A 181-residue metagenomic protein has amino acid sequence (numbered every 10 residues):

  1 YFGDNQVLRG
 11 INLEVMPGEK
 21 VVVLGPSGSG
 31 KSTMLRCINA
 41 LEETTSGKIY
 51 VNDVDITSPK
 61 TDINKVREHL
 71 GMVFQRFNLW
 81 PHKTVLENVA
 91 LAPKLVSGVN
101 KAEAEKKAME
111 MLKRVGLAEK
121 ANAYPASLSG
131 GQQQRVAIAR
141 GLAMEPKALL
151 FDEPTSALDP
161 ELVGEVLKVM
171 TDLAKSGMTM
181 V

Functional and structural regions predicted by a protein language model:
Y1-V181: ABC family nucleotide-binding domain
